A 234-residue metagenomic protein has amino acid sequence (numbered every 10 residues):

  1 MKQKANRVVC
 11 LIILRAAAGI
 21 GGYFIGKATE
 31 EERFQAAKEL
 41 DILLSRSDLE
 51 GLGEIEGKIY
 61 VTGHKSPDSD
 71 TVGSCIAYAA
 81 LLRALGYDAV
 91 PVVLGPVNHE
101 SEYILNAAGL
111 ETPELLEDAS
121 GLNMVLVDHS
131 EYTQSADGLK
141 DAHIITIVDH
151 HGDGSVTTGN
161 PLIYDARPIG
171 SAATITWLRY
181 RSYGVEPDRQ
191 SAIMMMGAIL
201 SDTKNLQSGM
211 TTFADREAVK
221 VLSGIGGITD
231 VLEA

Functional and structural regions predicted by a protein language model:
M1-R15: N-terminal Sec-pathway targeting helices
R7, G19-A234: Replace "Mg2+/Mn2+-dependent" with "divalent metal-dependent
